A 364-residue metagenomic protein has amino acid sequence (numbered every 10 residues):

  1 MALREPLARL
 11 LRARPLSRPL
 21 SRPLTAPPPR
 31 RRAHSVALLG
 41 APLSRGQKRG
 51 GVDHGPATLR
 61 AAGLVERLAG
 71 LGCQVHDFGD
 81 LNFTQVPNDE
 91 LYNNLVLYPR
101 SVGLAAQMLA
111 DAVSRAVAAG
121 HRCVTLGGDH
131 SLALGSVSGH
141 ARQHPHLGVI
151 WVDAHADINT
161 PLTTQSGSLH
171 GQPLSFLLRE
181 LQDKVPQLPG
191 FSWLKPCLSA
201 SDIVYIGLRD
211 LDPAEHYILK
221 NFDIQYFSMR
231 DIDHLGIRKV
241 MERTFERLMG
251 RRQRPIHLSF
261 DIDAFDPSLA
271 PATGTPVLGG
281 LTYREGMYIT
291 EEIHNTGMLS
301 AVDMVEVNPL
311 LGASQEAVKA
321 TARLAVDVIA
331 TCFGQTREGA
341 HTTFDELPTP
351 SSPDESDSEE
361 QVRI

Functional and structural regions predicted by a protein language model:
A2-V124, S136, R142, I218-I364: Catalytic cores of soluble, metal-dependent hydrolases
L43, D129-H130, A154, L208-R209 (+2 more regions): Active-site metal-binding loops of divalent metal-dependent hydrolases
H121-K195, T296: Active-site histidine-anchored catalytic micro-motif
W151-A154, L178, D202-D210, S228-R230 (+1 more regions): Short, structured patches in soluble enzyme cores that scaffold and shape functional sites
A154, I158, H170-P173, S199 (+3 more regions): Internal, well-ordered alpha-helical segments in soluble enzyme and binding-protein domains
N159, L211-P213, P309-G312: Active-site environment of divalent metal-dependent phosphoester hydrolases
L188-W193, R209-R230: Active-site-proximal loop/helix segment associated with metal-binding centers of metalloenzymes
A200-V204, R209-E215, R251-I256: Aromatic-lined glycan-binding groove of carbohydrate-active enzymes
